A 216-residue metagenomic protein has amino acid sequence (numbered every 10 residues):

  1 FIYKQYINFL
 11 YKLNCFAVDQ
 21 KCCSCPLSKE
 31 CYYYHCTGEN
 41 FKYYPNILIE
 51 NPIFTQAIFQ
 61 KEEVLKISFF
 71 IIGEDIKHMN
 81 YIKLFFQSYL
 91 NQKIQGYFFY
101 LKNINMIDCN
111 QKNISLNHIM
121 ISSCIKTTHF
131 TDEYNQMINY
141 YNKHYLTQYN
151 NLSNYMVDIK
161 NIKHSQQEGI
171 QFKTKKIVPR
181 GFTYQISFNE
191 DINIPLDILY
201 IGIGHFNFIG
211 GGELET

Functional and structural regions predicted by a protein language model:
F1-T216: RNA-interacting cores
